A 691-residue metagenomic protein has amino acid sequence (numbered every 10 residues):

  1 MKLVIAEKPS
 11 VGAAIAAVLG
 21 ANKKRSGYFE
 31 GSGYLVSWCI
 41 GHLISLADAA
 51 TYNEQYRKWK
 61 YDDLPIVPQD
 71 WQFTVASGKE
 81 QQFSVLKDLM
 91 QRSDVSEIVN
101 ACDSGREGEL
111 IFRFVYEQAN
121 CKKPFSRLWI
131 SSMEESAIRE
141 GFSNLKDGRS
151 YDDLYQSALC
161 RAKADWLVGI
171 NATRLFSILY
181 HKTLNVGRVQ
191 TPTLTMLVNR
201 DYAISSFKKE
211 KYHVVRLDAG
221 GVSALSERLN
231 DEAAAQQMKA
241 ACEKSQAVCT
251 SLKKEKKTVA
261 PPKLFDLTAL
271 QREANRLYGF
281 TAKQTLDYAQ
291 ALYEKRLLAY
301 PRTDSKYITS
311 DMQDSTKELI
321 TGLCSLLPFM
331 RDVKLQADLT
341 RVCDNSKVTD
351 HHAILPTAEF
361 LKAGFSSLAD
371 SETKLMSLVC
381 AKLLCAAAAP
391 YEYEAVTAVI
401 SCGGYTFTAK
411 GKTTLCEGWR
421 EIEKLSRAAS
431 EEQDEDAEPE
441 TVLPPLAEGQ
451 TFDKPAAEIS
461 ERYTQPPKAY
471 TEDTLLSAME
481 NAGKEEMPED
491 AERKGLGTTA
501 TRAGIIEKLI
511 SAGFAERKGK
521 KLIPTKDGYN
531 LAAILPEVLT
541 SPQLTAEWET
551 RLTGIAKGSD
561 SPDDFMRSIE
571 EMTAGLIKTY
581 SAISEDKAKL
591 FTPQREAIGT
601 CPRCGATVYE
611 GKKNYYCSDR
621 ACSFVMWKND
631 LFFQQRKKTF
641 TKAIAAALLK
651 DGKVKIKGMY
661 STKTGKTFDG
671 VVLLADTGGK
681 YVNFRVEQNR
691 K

Functional and structural regions predicted by a protein language model:
M1, A101-S104, H181-T183, K254-K263 (+3 more regions): Conserved short loop/turn motifs at secondary-structure junctions
M1-A162, W166, Q465-P466: Intrinsically disordered, low-complexity regulatory segments
K2-L3, R25, K79, M90 (+4 more regions): Basic, low-complexity terminal or inter-domain segments flanking catalytic cores
P9-A16, G33-V36, I40, A76-K87 (+17 more regions): Amphipathic alpha-helical transducer elements in NTP-driven molecular machines
A137-L217, K254-T258: C-terminal or mid-to-C-terminal helical accessory/interaction module adjacent to the motor/catalytic core
S223, K253-K254, C324: Phosphate-rich ligand and nucleic-acid binding surfaces
E232-F265, Q271: Metal- or metallocofactor-binding catalytic centers and their adjacent structured scaffolds across diverse enzyme
